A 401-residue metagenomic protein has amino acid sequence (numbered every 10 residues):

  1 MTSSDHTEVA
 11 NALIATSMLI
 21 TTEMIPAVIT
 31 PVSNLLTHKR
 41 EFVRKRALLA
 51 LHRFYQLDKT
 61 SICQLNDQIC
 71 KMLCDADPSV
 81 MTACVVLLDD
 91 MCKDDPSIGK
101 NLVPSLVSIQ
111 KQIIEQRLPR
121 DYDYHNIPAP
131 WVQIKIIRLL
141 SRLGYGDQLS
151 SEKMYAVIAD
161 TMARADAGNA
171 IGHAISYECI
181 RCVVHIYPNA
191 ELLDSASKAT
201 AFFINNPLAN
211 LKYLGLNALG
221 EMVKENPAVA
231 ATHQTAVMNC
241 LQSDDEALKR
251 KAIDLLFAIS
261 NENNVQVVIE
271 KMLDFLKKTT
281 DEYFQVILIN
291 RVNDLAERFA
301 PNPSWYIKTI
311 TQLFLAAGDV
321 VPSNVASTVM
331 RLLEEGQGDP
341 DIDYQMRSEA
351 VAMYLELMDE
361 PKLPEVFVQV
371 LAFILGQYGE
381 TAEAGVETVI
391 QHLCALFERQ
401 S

Functional and structural regions predicted by a protein language model:
M1-S401: Extended alpha-solenoid helical-repeat scaffolds
